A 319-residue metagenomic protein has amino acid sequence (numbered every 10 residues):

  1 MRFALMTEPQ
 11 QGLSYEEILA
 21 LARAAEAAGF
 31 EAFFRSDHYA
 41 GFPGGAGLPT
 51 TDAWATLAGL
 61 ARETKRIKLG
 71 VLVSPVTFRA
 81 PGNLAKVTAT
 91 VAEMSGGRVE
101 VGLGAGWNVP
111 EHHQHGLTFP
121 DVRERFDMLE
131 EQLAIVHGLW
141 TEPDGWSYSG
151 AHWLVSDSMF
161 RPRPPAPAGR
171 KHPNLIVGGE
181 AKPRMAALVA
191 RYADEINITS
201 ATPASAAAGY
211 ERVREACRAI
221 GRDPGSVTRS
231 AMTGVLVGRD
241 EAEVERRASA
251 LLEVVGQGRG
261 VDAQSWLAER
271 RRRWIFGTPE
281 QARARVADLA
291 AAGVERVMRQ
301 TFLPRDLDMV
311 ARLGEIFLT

Functional and structural regions predicted by a protein language model:
M1-T319: Active-site-adjacent structural elements that line small-molecule/cofactor binding pockets in enzymes
